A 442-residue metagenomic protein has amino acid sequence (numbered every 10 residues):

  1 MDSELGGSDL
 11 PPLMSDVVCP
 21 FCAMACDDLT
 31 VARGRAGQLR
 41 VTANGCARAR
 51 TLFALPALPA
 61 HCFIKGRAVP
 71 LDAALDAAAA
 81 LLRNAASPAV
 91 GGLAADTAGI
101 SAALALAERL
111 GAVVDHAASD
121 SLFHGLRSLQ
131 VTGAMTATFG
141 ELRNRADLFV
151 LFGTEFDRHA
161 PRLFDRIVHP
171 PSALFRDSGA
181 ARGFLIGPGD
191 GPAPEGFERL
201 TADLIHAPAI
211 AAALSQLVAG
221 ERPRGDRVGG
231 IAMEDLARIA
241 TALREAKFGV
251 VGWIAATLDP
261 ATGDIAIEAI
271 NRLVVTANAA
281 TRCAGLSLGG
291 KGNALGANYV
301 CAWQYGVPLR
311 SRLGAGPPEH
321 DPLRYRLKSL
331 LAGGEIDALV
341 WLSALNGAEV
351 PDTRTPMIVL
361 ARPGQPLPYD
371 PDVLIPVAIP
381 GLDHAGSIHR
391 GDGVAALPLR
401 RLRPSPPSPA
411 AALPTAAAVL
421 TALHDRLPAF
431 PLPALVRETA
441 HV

Functional and structural regions predicted by a protein language model:
M1-Q216, A256, A429-L432, R437-V442: N-terminal export/assembly segments and adjacent metallocofactor-ligating motifs of anaerobic energy-metabolism
P11-D28, D259, L288-G306: N-terminal, charge-rich interaction modules
G34, G289, R390: Acidic surface patches and DE-rich sequence motifs
A112-T132, D190, R282-P308: Short connector loops at secondary-structure junctions
L126-N278, R312-V442: Non-catalytic alpha/beta scaffold blocks inside enzyme catalytic domains
